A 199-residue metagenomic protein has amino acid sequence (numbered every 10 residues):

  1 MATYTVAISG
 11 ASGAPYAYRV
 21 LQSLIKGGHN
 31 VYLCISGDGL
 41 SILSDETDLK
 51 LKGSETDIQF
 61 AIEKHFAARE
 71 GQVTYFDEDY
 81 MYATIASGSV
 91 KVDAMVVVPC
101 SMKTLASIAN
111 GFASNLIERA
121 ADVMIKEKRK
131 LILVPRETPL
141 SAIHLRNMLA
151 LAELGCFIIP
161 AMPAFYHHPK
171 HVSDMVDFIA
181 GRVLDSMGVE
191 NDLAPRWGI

Functional and structural regions predicted by a protein language model:
M1-L131, T138-I199: A cross-family phosphate/adenosyl-ligand binding-site feature
